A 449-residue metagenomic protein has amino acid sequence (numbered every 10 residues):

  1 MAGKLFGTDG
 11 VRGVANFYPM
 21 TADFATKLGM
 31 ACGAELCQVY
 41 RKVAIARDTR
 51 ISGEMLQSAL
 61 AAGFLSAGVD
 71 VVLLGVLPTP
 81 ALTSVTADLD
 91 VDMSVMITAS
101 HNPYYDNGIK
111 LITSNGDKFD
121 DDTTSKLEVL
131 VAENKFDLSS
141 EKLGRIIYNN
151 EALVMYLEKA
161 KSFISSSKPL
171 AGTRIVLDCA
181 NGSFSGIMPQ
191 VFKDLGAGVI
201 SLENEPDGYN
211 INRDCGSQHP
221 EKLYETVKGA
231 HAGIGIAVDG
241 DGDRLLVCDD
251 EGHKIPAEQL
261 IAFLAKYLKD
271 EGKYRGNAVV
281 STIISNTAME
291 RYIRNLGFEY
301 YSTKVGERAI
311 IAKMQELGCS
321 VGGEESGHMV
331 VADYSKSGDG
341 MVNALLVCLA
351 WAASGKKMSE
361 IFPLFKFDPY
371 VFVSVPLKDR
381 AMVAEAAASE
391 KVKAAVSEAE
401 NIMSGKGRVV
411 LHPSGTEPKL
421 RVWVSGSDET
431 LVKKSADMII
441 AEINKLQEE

Functional and structural regions predicted by a protein language model:
M1-A62, S66-A67, M93, I146-I175 (+1 more regions): An N-terminal, well-structured beta->alpha segment
V14, N107-A230: Gly/Ser/Thr-enriched, mixed-charge loops and adjacent short helices that form phosphate/oxyanion-binding elements
A34, K42-D106, Q190-C248: N-terminal small/polar loop signature for handling phosphorylated ligands or for N-terminal nucleophile
R41-D48, R174-V176, N277-I283, R421-W423: Short glycine-rich phosphate-binding loop at a beta-alpha junction
V91-D106, V227-D249, K254, F298-D339: Glycine-rich phosphate-binding loop
Y104-N107, L111-D121, V129, A171 (+2 more regions): Replace "Mg2+/Mn2+-dependent" with "divalent metal-dependent
E271-E449: Phosphate-binding and adjacent anionic-ligand microenvironments
